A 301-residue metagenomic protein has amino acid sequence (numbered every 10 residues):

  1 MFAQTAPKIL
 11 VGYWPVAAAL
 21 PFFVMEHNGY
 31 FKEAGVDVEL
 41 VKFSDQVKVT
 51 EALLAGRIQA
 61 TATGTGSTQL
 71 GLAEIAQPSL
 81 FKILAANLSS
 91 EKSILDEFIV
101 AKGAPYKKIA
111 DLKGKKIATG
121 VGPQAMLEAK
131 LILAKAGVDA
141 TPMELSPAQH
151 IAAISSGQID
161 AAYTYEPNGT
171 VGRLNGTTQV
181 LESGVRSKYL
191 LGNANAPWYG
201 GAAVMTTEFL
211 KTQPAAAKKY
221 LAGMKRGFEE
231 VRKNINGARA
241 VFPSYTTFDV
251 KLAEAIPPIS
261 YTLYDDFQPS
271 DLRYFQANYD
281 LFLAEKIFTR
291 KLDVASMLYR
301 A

Functional and structural regions predicted by a protein language model:
F2-L145, A153, D160-E166: Short, glycine-/small- and polar/acidic-enriched structural segments that line small-molecule recognition paths
V16, F43-V47, T119, P123-Q124 (+5 more regions): Soluble non-cytosolic domains of exported or imported proteins
L20, S89-F98, T177-Q179, Y199-A203 (+2 more regions): Small-molecule pocket liners
F23, N28-G29, E51, A55 (+11 more regions): Solvent-exposed, polar/charged alpha-helical surfaces in well-ordered, non-transmembrane soluble domains, broadly
E33, L88-E91, R186-A196, T262-L272: Short, solvent-exposed loop/beta-turn-alpha elements that line the ligand-binding surface or hinge of extracytoplasmic
T65-G66, A76, Q149-V241: Pocket-lining segment of extracytoplasmic ligand-binding domains
L210-I287: Secondary-structure end/capping motifs
Y279-A301: Conserved C-terminal helix/tail region of periplasmic/extracytoplasmic solute-binding proteins
